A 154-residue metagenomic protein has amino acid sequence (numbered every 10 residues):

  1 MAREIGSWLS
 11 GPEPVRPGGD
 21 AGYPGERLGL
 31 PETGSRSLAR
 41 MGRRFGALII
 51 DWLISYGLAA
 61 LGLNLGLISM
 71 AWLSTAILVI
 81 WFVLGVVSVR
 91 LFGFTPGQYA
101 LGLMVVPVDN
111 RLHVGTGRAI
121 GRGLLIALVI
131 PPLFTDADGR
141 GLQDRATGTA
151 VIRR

Functional and structural regions predicted by a protein language model:
M1-R154: Membrane-interfacial and juxtamembrane segments of integral membrane proteins
